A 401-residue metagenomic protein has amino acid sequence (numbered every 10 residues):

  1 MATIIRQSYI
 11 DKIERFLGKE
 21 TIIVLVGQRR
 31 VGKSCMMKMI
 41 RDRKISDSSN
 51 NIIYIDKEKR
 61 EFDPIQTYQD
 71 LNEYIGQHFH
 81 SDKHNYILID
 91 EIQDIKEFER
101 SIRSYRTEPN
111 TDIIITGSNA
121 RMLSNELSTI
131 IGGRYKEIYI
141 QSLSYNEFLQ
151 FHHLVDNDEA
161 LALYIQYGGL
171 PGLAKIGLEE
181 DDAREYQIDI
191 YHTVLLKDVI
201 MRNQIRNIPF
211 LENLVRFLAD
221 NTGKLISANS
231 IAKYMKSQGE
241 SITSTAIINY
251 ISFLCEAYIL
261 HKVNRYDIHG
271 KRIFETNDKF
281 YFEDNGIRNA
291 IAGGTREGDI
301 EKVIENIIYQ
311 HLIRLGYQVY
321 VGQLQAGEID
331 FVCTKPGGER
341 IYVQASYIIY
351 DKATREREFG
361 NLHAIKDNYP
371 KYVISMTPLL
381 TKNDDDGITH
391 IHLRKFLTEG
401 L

Functional and structural regions predicted by a protein language model:
A2-L17: Pre-Walker A adenine-sensing motif
L25: Hydrophobic anchor at the beta1->P-loop junction of P-loop NTPases
K33: Conserved lysine of the Walker
M36, I40: Hydrophobic positions on the alpha1 helix immediately C-terminal to the Walker A/P-loop
I53-K83: Short glycine-rich substrate-engagement loop in P-loop NTPases that contacts/grips substrate
S118-A120, N125-L225, N229: Interdomain motor-coupling "hinge/lid" segment immediately C-terminal to the ATP-binding subdomain of NTP-driven enzymes
E179-E339: Accessory nucleic acid-recognition modules appended to NTPase machines
P378-L401: Domain-level recognition of nuclease-like catalytic cores that cleave nucleotide substrates
